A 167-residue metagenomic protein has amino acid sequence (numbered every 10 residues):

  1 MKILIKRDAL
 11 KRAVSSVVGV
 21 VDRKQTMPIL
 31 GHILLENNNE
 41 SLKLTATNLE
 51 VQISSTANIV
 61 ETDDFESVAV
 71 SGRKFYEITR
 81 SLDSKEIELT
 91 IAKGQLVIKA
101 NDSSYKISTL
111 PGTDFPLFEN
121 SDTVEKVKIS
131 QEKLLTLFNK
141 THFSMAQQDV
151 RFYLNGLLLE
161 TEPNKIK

Functional and structural regions predicted by a protein language model:
M1-K167: Structural preference for solvent-exposed beta-strand-turn elements and adjacent flexible terminal/loop segments within
